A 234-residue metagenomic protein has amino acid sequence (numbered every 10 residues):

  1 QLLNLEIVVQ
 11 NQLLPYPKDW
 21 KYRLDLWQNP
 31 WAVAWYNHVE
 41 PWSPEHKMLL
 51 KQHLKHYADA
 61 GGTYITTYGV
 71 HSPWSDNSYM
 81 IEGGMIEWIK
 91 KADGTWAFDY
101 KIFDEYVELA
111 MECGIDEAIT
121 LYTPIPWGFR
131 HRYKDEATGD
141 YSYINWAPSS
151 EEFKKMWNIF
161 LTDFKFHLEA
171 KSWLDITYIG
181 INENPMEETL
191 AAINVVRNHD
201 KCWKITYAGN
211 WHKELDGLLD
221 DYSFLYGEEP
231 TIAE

Functional and structural regions predicted by a protein language model:
Q1-W203, Y207-L219: Aromatic-lined carbohydrate-binding surfaces of glycoside hydrolases
D221-E234: Catalytic-core region of carbohydrate-active enzymes that cleave or remodel glycosidic bonds
